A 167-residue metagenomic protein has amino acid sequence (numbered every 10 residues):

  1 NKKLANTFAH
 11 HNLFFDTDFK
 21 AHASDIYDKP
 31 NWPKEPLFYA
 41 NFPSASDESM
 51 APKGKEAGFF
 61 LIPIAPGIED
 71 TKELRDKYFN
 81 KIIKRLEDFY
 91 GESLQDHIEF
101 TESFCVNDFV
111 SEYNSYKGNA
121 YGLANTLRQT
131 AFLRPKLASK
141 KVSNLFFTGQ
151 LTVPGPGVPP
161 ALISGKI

Functional and structural regions predicted by a protein language model:
N1-A51: Mid-domain catalytic core of redox enzymes that form a hydrophobic substrate pocket/lid adjacent to a catalytic redox
K2-N6, S46-S49, P66-E69, N107 (+1 more regions): Flexible loop/turn segments at secondary-structure boundaries
K3-L4, P30-E35, K72-S111: Flavin-binding catalytic cores
E35-Y39, E92-P154: A glycine-rich dinucleotide-binding beta-alpha-beta segment and adjacent secondary-structure elements that constitute
E48-K55, P135-K141: Short glycine/proline-enriched loop/turn "hinge" motifs that connect secondary-structure elements and lie
P52-R85: Conserved FAD/dinucleotide-binding core of flavoprotein oxidoreductases
F60, L86, L145, G149 (+1 more regions): Hydrophobic, well-ordered secondary-structure elements that form the walls of internal hydrophobic environments
Q150-I167: A conserved FAD-binding loop/helix module that cradles the flavin
